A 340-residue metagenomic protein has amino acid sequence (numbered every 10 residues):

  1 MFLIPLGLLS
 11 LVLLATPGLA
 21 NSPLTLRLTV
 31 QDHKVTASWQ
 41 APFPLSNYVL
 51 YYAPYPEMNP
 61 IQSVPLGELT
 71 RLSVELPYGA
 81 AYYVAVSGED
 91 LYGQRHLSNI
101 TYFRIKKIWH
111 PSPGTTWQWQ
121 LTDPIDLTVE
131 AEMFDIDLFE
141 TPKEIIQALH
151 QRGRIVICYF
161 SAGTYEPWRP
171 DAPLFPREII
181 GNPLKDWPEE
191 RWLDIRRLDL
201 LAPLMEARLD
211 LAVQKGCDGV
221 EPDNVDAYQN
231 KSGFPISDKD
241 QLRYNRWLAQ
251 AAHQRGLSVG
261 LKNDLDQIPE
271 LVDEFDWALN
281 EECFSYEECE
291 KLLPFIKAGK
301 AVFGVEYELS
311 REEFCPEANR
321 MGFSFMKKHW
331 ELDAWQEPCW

Functional and structural regions predicted by a protein language model:
P5-L14: Bacterial N-terminal signal peptides
T16-A20: Sec/Tat signal peptide C-region and signal peptidase I cleavage site
N21-P44, Y78, L91-K106: Pro/Thr/Ser/Gly-rich low-complexity, intrinsically disordered linker/stalk tracts
N47-G79, L91-N99: Recognizes extended acidic, P/S/T-rich segments that occur within or adjacent to Ig-like beta-sandwich modules
K106-W340: Glycan-processing catalytic domains of CAZymes
